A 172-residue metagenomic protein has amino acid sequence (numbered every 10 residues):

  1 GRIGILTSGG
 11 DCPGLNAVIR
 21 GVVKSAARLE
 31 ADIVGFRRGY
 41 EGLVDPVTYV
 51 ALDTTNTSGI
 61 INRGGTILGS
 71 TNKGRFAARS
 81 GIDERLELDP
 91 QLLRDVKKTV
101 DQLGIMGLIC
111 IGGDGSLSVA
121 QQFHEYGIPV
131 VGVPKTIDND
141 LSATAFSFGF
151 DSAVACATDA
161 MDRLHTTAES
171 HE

Functional and structural regions predicted by a protein language model:
G1-T7, V18-G104, G115: A cross-family phosphate/adenosyl-ligand binding-site feature
A17-V22, D114-I128: Short Gly/Thr/Asp-enriched flexible loops that form oxyanion-binding sites at enzyme active sites
L29-E30, V34-R37, F123-S147, V154: Short, acidic/small-residue loops that bind anionic groups at enzyme active sites
S58, F146-T166: Short, glycine-/small-residue-rich phosphate/pyrophosphate-handling segment
A78-L86, Q102-C110, D140-S152, E172: Flexible, glycine/proline-enriched loop segments at strand-loop-helix junctions that form or flank small-ligand binding
V96, D101-S116, H124-Y126, T166: Glycine-rich, mobile lid/loop segments that gate access to catalytic sites or pores
T166-E172: Internal, active-site/partner-interface "lid" segment
